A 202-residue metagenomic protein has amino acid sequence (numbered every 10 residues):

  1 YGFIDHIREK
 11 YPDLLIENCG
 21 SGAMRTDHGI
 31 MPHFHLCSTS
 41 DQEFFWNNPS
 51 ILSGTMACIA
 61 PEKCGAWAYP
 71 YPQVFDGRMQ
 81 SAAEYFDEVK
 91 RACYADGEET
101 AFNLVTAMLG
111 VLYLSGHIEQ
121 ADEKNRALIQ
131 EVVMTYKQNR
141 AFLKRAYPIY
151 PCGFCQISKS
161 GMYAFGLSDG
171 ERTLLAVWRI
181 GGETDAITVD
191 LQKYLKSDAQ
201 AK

Functional and structural regions predicted by a protein language model:
Y1-E119: Glycan-recognition surfaces
I4-R8, V133, A176: Generic hydrophobic alpha-helical scaffold/packing signal
N18-T26, D122-R126, Y150-I157: A glycine-rich phosphate-binding loop feature that marks nucleotide/adenosyl-phosphate handling sites
F34-H35, D41, I118, G153-F154 (+2 more regions): Solvent-exposed, flexible loop/coil residues
T106, G110-C152: Aromatic- and carboxylate-lined catalytic core of secreted/periplasmic carbohydrate-active enzymes
C155-K196: Carbohydrate-binding surface patches
